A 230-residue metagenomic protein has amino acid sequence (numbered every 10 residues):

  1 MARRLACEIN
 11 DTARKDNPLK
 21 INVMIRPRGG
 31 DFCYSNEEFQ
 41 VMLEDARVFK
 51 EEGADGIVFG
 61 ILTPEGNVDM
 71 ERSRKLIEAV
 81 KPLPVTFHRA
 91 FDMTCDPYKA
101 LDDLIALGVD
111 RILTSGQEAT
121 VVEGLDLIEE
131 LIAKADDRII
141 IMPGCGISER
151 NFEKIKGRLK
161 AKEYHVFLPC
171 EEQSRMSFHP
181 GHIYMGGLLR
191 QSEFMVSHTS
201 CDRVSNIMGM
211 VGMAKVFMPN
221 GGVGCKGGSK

Functional and structural regions predicted by a protein language model:
M1-K20, N36-Q40, I61-K81, T94-A100 (+3 more regions): Active-site-adjacent beta->alpha loops and helix N-cap segments on the catalytic face of soluble alpha/beta enzymes
N17-P18, G53-G56, A79-P84, D103-R111 (+3 more regions): Glycine-enriched alpha-helix->loop->beta-strand junction motifs that scaffold or abut catalytic
L19-Y34: Glycine-rich nucleotide/cofactor/substrate-binding loop typically near the N-terminus or early in the first domain
I21-I25, I57-F59, V85-R89, I112-T114 (+3 more regions): Hydrophobic faces of well-ordered beta-strands that scaffold small-molecule active sites in alpha/beta enzyme cores
G30-E37, G60-P64, H88-D92, S115-A119 (+2 more regions): Conserved short-loop catalytic and cofactor-binding motifs
G30-V48, D92-L107, L131-A133, I141-P143 (+2 more regions): Catalytic cores of alpha/beta
V48, E52-G66, V109-V122, L159-G181: Glycine-rich phosphate-binding active-site loops on the catalytic face of alpha/beta enzymes
A135-K230: C-terminal alpha-helical cap/extension of soluble enzyme domains
